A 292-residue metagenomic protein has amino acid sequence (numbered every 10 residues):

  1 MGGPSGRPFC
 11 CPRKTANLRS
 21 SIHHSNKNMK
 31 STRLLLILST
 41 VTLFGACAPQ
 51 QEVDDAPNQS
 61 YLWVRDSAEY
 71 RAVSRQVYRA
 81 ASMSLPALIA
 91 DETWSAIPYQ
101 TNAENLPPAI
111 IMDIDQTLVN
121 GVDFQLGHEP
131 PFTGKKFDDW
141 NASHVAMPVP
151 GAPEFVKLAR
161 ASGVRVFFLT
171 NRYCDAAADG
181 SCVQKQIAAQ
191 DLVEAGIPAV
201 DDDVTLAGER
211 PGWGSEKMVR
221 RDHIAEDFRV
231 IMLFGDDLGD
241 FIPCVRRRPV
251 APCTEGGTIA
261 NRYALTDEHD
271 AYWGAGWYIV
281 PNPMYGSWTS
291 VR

Functional and structural regions predicted by a protein language model:
F9-N28: Short, Lys/Arg-enriched N-terminal segments with co-localized hydrophobic residues within the first ~10-30 amino acids
N28-L35: Bacterial N-terminal signal peptides that target proteins for export
L35-L43: Bacterial N-terminal signal peptides
C47-M112, V291-R292: Non-catalytic pre-domain segments flanking phosphatase-related domains
N105-A109, L118-K157, A161: Active-site neighborhood of HAD-like aspartate-dependent phosphohydrolases
A109-D113, L118-G121, R165-T170, D202-L206 (+2 more regions): Structural recognition of the beta-strand scaffold that forms the well-ordered cores of secreted hydrolase catalytic
Q116, A152-L192, D236: Substrate-recognition element of Asp-dependent hydrolases with the DxDx(T/V) motif
A177-R292: C-terminal cap/substrate-recognition subdomain and adjoining C-terminal extension of metal-dependent phosphatase-like
